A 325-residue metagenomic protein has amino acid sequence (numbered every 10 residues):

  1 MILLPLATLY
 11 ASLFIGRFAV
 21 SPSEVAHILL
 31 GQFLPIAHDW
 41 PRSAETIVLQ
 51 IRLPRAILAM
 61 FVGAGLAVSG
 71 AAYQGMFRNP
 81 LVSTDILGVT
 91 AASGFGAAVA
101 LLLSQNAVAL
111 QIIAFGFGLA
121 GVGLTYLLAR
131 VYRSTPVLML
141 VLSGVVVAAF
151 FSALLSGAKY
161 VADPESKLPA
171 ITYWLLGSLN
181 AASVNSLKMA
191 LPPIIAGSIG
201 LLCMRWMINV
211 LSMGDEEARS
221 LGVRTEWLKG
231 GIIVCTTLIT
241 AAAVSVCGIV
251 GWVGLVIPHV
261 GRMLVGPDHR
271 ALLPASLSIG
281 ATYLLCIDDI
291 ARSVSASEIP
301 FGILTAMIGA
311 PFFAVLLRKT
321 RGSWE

Functional and structural regions predicted by a protein language model:
M1-E325: Alpha-helical transmembrane segments in inner-membrane proteins
